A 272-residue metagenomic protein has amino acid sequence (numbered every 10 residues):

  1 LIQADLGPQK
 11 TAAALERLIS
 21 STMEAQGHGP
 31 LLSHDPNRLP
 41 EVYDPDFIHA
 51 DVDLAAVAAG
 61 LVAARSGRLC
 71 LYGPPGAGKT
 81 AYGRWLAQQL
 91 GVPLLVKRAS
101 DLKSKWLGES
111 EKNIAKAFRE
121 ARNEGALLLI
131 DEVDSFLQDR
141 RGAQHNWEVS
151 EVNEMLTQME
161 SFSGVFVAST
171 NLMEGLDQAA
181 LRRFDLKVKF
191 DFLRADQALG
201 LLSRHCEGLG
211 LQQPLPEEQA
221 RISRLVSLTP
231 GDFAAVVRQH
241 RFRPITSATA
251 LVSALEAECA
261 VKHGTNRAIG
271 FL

Functional and structural regions predicted by a protein language model:
L1-D139, W147-L272: AAA+ P-loop ATPase motor domain of ring mechanoenzymes
